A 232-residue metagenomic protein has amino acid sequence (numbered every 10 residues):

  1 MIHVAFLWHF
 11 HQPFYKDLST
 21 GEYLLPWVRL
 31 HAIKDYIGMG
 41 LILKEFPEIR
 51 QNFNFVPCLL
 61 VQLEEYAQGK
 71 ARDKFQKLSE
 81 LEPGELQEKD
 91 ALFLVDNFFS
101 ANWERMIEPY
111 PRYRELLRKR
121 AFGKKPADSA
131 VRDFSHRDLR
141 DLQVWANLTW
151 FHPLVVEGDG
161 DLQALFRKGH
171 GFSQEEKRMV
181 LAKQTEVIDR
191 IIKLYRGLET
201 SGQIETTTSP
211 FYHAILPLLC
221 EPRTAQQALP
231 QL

Functional and structural regions predicted by a protein language model:
M1-L232: Catalytic cores of glycan-processing enzymes that make or break glycosidic bonds
